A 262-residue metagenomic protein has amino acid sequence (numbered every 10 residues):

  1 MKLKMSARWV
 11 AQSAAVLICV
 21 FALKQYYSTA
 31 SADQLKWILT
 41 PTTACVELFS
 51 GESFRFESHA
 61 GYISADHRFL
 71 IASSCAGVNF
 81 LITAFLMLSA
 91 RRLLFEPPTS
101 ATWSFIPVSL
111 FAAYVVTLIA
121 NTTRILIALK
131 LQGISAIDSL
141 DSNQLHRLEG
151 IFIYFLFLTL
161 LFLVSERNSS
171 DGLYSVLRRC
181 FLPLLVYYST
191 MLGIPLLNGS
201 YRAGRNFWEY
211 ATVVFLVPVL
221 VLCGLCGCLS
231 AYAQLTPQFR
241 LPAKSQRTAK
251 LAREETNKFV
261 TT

Functional and structural regions predicted by a protein language model:
M1-T262: Hydrophobic N-terminal alpha-helices or hydrophobic patches in metabolic proteins across all domains of life
